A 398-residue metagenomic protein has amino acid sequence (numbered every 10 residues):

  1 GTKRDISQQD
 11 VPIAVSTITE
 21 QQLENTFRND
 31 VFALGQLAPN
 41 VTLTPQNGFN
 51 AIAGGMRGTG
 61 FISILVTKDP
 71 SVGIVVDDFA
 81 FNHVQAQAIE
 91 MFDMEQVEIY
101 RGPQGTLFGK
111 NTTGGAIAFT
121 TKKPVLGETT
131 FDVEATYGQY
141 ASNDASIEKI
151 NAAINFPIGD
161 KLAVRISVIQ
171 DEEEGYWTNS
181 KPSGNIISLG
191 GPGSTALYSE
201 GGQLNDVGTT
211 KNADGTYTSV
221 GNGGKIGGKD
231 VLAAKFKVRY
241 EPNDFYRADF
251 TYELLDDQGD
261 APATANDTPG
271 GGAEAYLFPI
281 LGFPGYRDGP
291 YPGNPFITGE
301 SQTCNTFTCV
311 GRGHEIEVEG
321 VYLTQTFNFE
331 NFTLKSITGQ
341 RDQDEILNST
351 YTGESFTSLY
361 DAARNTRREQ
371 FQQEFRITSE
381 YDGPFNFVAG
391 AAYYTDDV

Functional and structural regions predicted by a protein language model:
G1-L126: Acidic, small-polar-rich N-terminal luminal/periplasmic segments of exported/outer-membrane proteins
T2, E134-Y140, I169-D171, E253-L255 (+2 more regions): Outer-membrane beta-barrel pore domains and translocons
F27, G105, L126, V133 (+6 more regions): Short acidic-glycine motifs
L34-Q36, F49, T67, I147 (+3 more regions): Short, surface-exposed loop/turn motifs at beta-strand boundaries within globular domains
L43-P45, G175, Q258-A261, V398: Secretory-pathway/luminal and periplasmic proteins that interact with or process carbohydrate-rich
P70-S71, H83, F92-R101, T106-L197 (+6 more regions): Outer-membrane beta-barrel translocator/receptor signature
Q87, D144-I147, W177-S183, A261-D267 (+1 more regions): Outer-membrane beta-barrel translocator domains and adjoining extracellular loop/strand segments of Gram-negative
E200, N205-V388, Y394-D396: Outer-membrane beta-barrel domain signature, strongest for Gram-negative TonB-dependent receptors and also present
